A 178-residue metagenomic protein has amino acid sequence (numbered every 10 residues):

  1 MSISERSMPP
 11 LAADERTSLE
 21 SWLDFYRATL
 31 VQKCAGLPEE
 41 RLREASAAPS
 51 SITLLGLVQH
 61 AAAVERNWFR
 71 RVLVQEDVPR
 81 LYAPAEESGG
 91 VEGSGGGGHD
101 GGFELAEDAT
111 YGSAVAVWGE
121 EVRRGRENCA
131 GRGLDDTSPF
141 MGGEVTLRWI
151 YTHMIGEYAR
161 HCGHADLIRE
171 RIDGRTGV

Functional and structural regions predicted by a protein language model:
S2-P9, R16, E20-A35, E39-G96 (+2 more regions): Short, contiguous alpha-helical
V91-S138, R148-M154: Acidic/histidine-rich alpha-helical segments that form the ligand environment of transition-metal centers
